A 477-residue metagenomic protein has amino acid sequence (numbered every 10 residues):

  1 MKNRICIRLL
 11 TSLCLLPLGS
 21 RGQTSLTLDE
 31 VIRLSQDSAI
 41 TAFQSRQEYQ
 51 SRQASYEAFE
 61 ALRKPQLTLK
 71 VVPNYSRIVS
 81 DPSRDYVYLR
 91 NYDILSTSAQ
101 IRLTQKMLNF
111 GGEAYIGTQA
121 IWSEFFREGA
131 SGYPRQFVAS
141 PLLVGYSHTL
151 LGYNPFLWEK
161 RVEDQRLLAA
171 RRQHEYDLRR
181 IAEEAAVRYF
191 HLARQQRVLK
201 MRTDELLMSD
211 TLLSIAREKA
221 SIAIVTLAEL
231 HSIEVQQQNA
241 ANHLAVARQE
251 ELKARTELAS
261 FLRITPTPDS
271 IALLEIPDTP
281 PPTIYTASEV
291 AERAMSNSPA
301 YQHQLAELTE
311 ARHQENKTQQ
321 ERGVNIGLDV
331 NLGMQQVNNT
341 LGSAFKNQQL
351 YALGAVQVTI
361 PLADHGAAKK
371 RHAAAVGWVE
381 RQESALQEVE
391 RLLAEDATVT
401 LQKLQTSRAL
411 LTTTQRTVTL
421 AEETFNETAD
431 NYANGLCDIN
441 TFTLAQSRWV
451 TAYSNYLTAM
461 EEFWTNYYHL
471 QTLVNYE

Functional and structural regions predicted by a protein language model:
M1-L28: Bacterial Sec-dependent N-terminal signal peptides
G22-S98, L151, P155-W158, V162-D164 (+5 more regions): Bacterial Sec-pathway N-terminal export signals of envelope proteins
R33-F43, Q50-Q66, Q100-Q136, V144-V162 (+6 more regions): A glycine-/polar-enriched beta->alpha junction
Q44-F59, D177, I181-R202, E218 (+6 more regions): Amphipathic alpha-helical coiled-coil segments
K64, L69, E321, G327-G333 (+6 more regions): Exposed, low-structure sequence patches enriched in small/polar residues
K70-V144, E275-I284, N316-K317, D329-I360: Small/polar, glycine/serine/threonine/aspartate-rich low-complexity segments that form flexible
E159-R293, K403, S407, R448-W449 (+2 more regions): Periplasmic alpha-helical coiled-coil/stalk elements that build and connect Gram-negative outer-membrane
